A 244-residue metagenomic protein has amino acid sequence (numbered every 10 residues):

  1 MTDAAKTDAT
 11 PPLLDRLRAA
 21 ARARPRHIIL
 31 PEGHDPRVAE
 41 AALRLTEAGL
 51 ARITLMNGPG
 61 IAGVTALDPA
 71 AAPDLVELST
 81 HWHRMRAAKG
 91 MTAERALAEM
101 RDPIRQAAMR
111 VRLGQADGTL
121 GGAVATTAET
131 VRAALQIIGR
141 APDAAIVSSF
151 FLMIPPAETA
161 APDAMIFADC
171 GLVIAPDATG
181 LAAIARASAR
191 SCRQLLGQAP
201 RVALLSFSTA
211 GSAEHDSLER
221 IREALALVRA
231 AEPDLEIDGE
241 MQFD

Functional and structural regions predicted by a protein language model:
T2-D244: Anion-binding alpha/beta catalytic cores of soluble intermediary-metabolism enzymes, centered on
